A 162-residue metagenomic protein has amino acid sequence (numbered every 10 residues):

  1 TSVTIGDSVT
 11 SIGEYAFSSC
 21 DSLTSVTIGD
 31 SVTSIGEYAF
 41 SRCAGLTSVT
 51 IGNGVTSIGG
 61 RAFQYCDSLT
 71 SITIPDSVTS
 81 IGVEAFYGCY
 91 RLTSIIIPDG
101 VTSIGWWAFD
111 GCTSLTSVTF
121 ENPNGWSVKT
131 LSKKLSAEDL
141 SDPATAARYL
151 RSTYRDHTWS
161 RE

Functional and structural regions predicted by a protein language model:
T1-S11, D21-S34, A44-S57, D67-S80 (+3 more regions): Structural signature of tandem-repeat unit edges
